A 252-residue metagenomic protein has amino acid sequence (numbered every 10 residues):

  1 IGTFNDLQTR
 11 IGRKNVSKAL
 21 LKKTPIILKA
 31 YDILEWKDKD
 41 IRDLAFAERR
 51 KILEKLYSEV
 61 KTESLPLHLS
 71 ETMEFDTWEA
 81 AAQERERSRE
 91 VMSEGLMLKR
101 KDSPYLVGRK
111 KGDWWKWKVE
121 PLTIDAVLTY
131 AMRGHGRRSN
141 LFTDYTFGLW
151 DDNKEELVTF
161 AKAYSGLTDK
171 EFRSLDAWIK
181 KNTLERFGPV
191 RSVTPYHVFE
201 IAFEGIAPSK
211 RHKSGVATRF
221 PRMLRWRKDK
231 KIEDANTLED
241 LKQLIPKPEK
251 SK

Functional and structural regions predicted by a protein language model:
I1-T143, G148-K252: Catalytic cores of nucleic-acid ligases and guanylyltransferases
